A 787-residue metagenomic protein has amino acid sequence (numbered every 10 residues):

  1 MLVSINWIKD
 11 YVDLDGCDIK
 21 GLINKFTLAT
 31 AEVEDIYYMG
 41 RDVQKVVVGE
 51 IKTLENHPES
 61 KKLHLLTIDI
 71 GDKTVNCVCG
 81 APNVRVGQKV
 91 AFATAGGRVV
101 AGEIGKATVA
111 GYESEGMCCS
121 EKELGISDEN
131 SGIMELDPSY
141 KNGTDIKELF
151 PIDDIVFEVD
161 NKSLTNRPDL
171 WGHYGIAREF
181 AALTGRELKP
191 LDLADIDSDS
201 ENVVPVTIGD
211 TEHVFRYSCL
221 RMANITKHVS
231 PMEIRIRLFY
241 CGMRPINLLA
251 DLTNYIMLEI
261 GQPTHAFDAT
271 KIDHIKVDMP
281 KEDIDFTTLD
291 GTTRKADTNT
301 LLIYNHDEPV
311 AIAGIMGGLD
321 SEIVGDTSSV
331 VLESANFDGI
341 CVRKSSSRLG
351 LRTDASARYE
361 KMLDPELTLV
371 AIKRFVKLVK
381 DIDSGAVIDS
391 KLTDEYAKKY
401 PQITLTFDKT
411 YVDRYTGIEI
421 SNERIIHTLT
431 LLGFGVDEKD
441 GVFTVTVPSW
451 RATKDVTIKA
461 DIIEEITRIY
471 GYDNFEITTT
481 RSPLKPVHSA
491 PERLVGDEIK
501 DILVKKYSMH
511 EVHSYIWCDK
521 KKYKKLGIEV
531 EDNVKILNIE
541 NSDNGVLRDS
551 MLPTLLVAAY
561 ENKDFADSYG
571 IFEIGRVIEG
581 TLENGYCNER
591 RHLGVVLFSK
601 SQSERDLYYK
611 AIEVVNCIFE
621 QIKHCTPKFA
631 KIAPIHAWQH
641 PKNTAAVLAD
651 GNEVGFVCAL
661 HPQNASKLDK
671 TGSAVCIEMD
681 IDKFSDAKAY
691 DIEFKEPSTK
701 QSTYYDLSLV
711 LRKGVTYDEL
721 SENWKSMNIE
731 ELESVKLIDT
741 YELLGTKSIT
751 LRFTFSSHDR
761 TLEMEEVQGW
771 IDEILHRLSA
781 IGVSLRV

Functional and structural regions predicted by a protein language model:
M1-D197, V331, G350, D354 (+4 more regions): Phosphate-backbone binding interfaces of nucleic-acid-interacting proteins
V3-I8, D154-S163, F215-A223, D354-M362 (+8 more regions): Short, hydrophobic beta-strand segments
I5, N24, H64, L188-I284 (+1 more regions): Glycine/proline-enriched, intrinsically flexible loops and inter-domain linkers
G40-Q44, D197-S198, T446, L484-S489 (+3 more regions): Beta-rich nucleic-acid/ligand-interaction surfaces
V48-V78, T253-D320: Conserved mixed alpha/beta core segments that line enzyme active sites in large multi-domain catalysts
E113-E123, N130-M134, P151-I155, T300-Y400 (+2 more regions): Mobile "lid/hinge" segments at catalytic clefts and subdomain interfaces of large enzymes
L405-Y569, T754-S756, E766-V787: Extended, well-folded interaction surfaces typified by the phenylalanyl-tRNA synthetase beta subunit core
L431-F434, T444, N588, S601-V787: A carboxyl-terminal module marker
